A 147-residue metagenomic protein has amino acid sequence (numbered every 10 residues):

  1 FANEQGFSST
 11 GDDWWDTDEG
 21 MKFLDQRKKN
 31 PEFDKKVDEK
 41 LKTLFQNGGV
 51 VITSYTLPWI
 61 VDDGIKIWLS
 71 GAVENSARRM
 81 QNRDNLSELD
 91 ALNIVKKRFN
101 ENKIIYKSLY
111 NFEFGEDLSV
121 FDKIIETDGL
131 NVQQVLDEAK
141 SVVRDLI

Functional and structural regions predicted by a protein language model:
F1-I60, E74, L86: ATP-dependent small-molecule kinase phosphotransfer cores that center on conserved nucleotide phosphate-binding segments
D34-D38, V132-V143: Short, amphipathic alpha-helical "lid/cap" segments that border enzyme active or binding sites
G48-G49, G64, D122: Conserved acidic residues
L57-G64, G115-S119: Short loop/helix-cap segments at secondary-structure boundaries that form the rim of catalytic
D62-R98: Conserved phosphate-donor/acceptor-positioning beta-strand/loop module used by diverse small-molecule
E88-E138: Small-molecule kinase domains that catalyze NTP-dependent phosphoryl transfer to phosphate-bearing small molecules
